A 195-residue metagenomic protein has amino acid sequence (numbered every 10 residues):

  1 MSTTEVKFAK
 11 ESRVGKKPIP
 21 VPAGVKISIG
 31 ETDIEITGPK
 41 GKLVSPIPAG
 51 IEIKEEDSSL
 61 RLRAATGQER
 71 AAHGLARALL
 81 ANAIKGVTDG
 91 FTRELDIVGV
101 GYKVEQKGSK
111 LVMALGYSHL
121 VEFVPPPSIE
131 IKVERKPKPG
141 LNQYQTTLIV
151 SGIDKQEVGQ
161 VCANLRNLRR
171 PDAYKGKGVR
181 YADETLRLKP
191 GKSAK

Functional and structural regions predicted by a protein language model:
S2-K85, D89-A163, N167-K195: N-terminal intrinsically disordered, cationic/polar leader segments that include organellar targeting peptides
